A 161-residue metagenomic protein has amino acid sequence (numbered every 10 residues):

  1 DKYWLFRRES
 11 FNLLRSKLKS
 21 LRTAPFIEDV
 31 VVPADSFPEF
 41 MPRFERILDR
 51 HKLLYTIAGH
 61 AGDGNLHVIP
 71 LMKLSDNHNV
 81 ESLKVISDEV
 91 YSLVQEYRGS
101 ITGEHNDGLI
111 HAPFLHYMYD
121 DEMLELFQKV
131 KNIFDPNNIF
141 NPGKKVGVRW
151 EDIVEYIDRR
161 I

Functional and structural regions predicted by a protein language model:
D1-V85, Y91-L93, Y97-R98, I110 (+1 more regions): C-terminal substrate-recognition/cap domain of FAD-linked oxidoreductases
R8, H116-D120, I157: Short secondary-structure boundary/capping segments
N12-T23, V90, D120-P136: Acidic, His- and aromatic-enriched active-site or binding-groove loops in soluble protein domains that engage sugars
L18-K19, E104-N106, F140-V146: Short coil/turn segments at secondary-structure boundaries
I47, L115, V130-K131: Broad structural signal for hydrophobic residues in well-ordered alpha-helices, predominantly aliphatic
V90-N106, P136-I139: Flexible helix-coil linker/hinge segments at domain or subdomain boundaries
D121-I161: Intrinsic disorder at enzyme termini
